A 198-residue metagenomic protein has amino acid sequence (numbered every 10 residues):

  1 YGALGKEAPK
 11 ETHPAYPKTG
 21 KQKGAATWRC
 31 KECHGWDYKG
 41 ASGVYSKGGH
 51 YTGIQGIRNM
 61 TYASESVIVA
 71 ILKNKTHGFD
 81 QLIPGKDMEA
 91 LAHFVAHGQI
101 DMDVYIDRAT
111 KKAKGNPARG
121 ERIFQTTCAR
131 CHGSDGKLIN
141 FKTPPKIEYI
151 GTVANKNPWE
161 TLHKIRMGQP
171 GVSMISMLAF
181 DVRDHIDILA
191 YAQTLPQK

Functional and structural regions predicted by a protein language model:
Y1-K39, K112-K137: Sequence/structural segment immediately N-terminal to covalent heme-attachment motifs in c-type and related
A3-K10, K47-I57, E89-N116, A129-T152: His/Cys-centered metal/cofactor-coordination and adjacent catalytic loops
K23-V95, P145-P196: Extracytoplasmic electron-transfer domains, predominantly the class I c-type cytochrome c fold
